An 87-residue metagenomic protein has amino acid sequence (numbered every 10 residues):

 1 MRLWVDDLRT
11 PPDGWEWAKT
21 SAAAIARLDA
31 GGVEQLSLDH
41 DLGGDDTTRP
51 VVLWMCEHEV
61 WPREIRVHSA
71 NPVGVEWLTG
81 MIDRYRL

Functional and structural regions predicted by a protein language model:
M1-L87: Catalytic phosphate/metal-binding cores of nucleic-acid and nucleotide-processing enzymes, i.e., regions that mediate
